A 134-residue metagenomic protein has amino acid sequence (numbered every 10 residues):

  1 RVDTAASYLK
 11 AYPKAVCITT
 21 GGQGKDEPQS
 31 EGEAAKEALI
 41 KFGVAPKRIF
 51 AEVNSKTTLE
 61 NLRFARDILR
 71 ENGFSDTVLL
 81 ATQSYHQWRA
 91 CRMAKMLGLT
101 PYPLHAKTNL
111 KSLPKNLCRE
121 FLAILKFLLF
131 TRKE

Functional and structural regions predicted by a protein language model:
R1-R119: A structural signal for short, hydrophobic/glycine-enriched beta-strand patches
L113-E134: A transmembrane-helix-recognition feature enriched in membrane-embedded lipid enzymes and envelope glyco-/phospholipid
